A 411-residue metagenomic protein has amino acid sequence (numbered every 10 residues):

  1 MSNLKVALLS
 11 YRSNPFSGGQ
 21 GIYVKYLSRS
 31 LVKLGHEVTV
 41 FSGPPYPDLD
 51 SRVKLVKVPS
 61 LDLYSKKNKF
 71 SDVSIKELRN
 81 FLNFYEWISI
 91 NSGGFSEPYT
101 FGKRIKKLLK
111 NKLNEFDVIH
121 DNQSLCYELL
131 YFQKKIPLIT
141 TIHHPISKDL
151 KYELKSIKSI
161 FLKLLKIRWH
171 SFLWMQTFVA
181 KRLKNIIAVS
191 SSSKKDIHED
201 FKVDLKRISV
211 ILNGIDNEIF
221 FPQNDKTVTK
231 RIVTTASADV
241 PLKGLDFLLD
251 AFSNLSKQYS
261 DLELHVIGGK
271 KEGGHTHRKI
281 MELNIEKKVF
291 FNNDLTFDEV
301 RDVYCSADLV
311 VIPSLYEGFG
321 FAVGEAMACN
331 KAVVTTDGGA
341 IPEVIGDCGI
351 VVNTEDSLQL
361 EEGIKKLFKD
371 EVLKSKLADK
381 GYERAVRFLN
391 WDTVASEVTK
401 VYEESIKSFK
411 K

Functional and structural regions predicted by a protein language model:
N68-G93, Q133-T177: Acceptor-binding helix/loop patch of EC 2.4 sugar-transfer enzymes, predominantly nucleotide-sugar-dependent
S192, G214: Carbohydrate-associated surface elements
N224-K243, L249-F252: Conserved donor-binding/catalytic core segment of Leloir-type glycosyltransferases
T276-D298: Nucleotide-activated donor-binding/catalytic signature segment of Leloir-type glycosyltransferases, i.e., the conserved
D294, D302-A307: Short alpha-helical donor nucleotide-sugar binding micro-motif in glycosyltransferases
L315: Aromatic "clamp/platform" in nucleotide-sugar-dependent glycosyltransferases that forms part of the donor/acceptor
A332-T335: Short hydrophobic beta-strand element within catalytic cores of glycosyltransferases and related nucleotide-activated
I350-S357, K366-E371: Conserved acidic donor-binding segment of nucleotide-sugar-dependent glycosyltransferases
